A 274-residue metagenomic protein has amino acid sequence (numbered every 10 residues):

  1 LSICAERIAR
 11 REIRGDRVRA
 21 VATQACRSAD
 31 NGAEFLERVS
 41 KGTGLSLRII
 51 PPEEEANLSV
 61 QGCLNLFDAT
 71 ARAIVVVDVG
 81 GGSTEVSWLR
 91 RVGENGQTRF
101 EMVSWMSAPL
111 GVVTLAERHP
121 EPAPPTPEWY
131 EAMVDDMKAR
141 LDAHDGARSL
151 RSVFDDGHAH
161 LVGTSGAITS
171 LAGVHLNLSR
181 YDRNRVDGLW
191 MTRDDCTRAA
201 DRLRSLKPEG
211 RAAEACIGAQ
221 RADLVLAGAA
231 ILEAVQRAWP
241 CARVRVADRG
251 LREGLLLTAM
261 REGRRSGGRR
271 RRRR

Functional and structural regions predicted by a protein language model:
L1-I13, A25-A73, W88-R90, N95-R274: Helical "lid/coupling" subdomains associated with nucleotide-phosphate turnover
D16-V18: Conserved ATP-binding/catalytic motifs of P-loop helicase motor domains
V21: Conserved glycine-centered beta->alpha loop in an early N-terminal alpha/beta scaffold
D78: Conserved catalytic-loop position in the HRD/HxD motif
G81-W88: Acidic, divalent-metal-coordinating active-site segment for phosphoryl/phosphodiester hydrolysis, typified by short
